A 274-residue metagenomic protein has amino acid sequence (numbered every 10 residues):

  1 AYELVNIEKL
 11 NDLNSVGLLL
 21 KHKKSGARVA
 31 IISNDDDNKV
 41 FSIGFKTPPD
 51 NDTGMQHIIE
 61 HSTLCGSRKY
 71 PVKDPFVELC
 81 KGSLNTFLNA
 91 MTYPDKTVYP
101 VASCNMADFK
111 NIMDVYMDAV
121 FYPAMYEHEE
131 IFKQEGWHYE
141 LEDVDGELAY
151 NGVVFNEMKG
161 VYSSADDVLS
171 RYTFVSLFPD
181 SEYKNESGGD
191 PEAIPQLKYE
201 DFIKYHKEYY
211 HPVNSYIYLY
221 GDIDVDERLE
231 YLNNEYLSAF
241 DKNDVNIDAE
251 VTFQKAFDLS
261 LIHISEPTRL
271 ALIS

Functional and structural regions predicted by a protein language model:
A1, P48, S62, G66-I262: Charge-rich, well-structured scaffold segments of protease-associated domains
A1-D35: N- or domain-start disorder-to-order transition segments that initiate the globular core
V16-H22, Y99-V101, S265: Generic recognition of long tandem-repeat/solenoid scaffolds
L19, A30, S42, P100 (+1 more regions): Structured core elements
I32-G44: Active-site scaffold of zinc-dependent metalloenzymes
F45-T53: Short pre-active-site segment immediately N-terminal to the catalytic Zn-binding motif
T53, H57-C65: Active-site recognition of the HExxH zinc-binding catalytic motif
I262-S274: Single conserved hydrophobic/aromatic residue that forms the stacking wall/gate of nucleotide- or nucleobase-binding
